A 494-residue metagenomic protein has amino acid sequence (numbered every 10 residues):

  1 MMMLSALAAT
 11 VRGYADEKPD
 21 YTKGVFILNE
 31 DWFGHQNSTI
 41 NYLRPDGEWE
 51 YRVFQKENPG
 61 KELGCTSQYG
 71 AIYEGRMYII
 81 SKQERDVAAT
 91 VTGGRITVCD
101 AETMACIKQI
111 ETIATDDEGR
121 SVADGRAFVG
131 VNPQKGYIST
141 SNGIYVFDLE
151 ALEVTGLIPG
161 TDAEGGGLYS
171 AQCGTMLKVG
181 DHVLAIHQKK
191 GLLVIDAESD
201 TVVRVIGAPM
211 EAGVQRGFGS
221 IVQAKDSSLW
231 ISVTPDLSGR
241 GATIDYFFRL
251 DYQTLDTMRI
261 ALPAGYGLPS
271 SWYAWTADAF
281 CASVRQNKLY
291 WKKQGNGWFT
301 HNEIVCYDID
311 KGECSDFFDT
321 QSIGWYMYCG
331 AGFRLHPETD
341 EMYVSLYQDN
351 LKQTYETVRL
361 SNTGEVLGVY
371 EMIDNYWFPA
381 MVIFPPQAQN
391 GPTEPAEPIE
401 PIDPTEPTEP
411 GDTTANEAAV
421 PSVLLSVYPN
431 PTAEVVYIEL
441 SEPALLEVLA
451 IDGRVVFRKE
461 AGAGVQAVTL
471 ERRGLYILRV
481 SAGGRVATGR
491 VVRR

Functional and structural regions predicted by a protein language model:
G34-N41, V87-T97, I144-V146, K190-V194 (+3 more regions): Structural motif
W49-P59, C106-A114, V154-D162, V203-M210 (+3 more regions): Beta-propeller fold detector
E62-Y69, D116-V131, E164-K178, A212-A224 (+3 more regions): Repeated scaffold domains used in trafficking and secretory/extracellular systems, primarily beta-propellers
E150-Q294: Acidic, serine/threonine- and glycine-rich low-complexity intrinsically disordered segments that serve as flexible
W272-D349: Loop/turn-rich, solvent-exposed surfaces of beta-rich toroidal or solenoidal domains
C314, P386-Y428: Residue-level detector of functionally pivotal "anchor" positions at catalytic/ligand-binding pockets or at interdomain
Y347-E397: Blade-level signature of beta-propeller repeat domains, shared across WD40, Kelch, NHL, RCC1 and BNR/Asp-box propellers
D412-T413, A418-Y428, T432-R494: C-terminal outer-membrane/trafficking sorting elements
